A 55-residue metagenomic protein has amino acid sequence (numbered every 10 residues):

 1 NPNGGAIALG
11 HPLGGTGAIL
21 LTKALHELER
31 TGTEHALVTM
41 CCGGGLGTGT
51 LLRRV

Functional and structural regions predicted by a protein language model:
N1-V55: Claisen-condensing/thiolase-fold acyl-transfer catalytic domains that form or cleave C-C bonds in fatty acid
